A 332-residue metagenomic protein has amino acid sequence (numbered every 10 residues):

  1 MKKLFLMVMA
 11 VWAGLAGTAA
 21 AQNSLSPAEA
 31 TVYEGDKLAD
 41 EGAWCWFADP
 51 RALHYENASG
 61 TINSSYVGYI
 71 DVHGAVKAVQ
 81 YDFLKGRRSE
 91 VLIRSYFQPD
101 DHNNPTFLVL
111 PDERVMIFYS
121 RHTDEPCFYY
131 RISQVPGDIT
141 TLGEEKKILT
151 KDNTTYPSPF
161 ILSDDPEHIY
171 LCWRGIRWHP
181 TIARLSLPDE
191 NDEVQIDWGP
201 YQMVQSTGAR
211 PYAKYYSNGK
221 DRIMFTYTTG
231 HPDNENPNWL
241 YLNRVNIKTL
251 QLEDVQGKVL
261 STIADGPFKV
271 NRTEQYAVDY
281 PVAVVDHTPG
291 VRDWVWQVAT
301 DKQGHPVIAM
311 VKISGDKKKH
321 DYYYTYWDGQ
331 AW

Functional and structural regions predicted by a protein language model:
M1-L4: Positively charged n-region of N-terminal signal peptides that target proteins for export
L6-M7, Y55: General helical structural elements
M7-A16: Bacterial N-terminal signal peptides
T18-Q22: Signal peptide processing junction and immediate N-terminal pro/mature segment of secreted/exported proteins
N23-W332: Extracellular, repeat-based ectodomains that mediate carbohydrate processing or recognition
